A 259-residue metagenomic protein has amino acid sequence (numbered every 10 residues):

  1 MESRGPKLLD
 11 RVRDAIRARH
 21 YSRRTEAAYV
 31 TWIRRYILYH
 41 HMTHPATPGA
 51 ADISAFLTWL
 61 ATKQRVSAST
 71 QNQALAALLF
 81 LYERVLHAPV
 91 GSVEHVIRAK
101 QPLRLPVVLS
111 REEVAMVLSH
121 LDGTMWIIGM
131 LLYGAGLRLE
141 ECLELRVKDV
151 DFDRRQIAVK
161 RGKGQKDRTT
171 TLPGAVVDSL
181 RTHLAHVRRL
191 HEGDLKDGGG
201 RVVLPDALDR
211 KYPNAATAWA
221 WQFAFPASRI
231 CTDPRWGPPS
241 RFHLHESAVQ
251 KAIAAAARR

Functional and structural regions predicted by a protein language model:
M1-R259: Conserved catalytic core of the tyrosine transesterase superfamily
